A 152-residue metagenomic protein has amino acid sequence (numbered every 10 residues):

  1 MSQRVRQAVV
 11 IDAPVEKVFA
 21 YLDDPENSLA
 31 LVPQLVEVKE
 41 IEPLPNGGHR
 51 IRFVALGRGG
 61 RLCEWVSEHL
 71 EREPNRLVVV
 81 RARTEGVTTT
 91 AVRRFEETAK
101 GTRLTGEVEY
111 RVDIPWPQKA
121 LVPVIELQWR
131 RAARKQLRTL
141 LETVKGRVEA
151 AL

Functional and structural regions predicted by a protein language model:
M1-N46: Hydrophobic ligand-binding cavity/cleft-lining segments
S2, P33-Q34, R61-L62, G86-T88: Short solvent-exposed loop/turn micro-motifs enriched in small/polar/acidic residues
S2-R4, V54, E97, R103 (+2 more regions): Extended beta-strand/beta-hairpin segments
Q7-V9, V38-E40, E64-E71, A82 (+2 more regions): Hydrophobic/aromatic beta-strand elements that line small-molecule binding cavities or substrate pockets in beta-rich
A13-V15, E73-N75, T98-K100: Short loop segments at secondary-structure junctions
E16-A20, K100, E142, G146: Replace "anionic and nucleotidyl ligands
E40-G86, R103, K135-L152: Glycine-rich portal/gate segments that line the openings of hydrophobic small-molecule binding cavities
R81-K135: Beta-strand/loop substructures that line and gate deep hydrophobic ligand-binding cavities in soluble
